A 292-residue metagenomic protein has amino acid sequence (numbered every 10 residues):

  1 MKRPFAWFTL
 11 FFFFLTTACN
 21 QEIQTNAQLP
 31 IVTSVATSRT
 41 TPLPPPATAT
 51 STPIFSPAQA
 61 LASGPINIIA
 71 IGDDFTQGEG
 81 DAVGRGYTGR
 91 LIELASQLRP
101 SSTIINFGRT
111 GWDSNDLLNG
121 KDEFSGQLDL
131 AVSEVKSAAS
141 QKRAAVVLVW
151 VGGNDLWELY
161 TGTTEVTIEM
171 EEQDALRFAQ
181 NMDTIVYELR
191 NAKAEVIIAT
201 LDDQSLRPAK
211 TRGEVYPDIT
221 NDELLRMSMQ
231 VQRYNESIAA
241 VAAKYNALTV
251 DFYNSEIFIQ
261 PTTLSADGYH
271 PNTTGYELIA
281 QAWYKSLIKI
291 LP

Functional and structural regions predicted by a protein language model:
M1-F8: Bacterial N-terminal signal peptides that target proteins for export
C19-A62: Ser/Thr-rich, Proline-interspersed low-complexity disordered segments
P44-T110, V147, E277: Serine-esterase "nucleophile elbow" of acetyl-processing enzymes
E79-G84, L117-G120, G268: Short, solvent-exposed loop/turn segments at secondary-structure boundaries
G111-A131: Charged, often glycine-rich, active-site loop that binds/positions anionic groups
S125-P292: Alpha-helical cap/lid subdomain in secreted, periplasmic, or secretory-pathway luminal O-acyl-processing enzymes
